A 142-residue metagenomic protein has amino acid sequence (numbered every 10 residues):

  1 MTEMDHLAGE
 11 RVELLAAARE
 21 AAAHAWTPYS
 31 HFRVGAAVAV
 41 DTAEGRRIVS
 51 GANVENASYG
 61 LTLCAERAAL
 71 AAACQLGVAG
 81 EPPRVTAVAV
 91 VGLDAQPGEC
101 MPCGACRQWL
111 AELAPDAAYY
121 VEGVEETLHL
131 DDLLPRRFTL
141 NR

Functional and structural regions predicted by a protein language model:
T2-T27, P82-R142: C-terminal binding/interaction regions
T27-H31, R46-R47: Charged, well-structured alpha/beta interaction segments
H31-T42: Short beta-strand scaffold segments in enzyme catalytic cores
F32-V34, S50, R84-T86: A generic structural signal for short beta-strands and their flanking turns/coil linkers
T42-N56, A87-V88: Glycine/charged-rich beta-loop-alpha catalytic/anionic-binding loops adjacent to active sites
A52-R67: Compact, glycine-rich, soluble single-domain proteins
L63, R67-A95: Short HxH-centered metal-ligating active-site micro-motif
